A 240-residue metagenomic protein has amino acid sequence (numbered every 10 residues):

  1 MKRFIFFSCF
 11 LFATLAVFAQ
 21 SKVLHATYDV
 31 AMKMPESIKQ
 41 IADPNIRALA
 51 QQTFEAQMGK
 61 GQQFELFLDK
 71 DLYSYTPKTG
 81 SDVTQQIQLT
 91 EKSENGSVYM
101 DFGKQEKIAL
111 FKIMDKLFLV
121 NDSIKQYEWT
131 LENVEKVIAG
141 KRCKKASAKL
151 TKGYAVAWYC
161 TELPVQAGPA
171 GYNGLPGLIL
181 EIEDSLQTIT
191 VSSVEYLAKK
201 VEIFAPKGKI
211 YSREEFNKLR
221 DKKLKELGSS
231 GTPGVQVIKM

Functional and structural regions predicted by a protein language model:
M1-Y28, I238-M240: Bacterial Sec-dependent N-terminal signal peptides
S21-M240: Extended soluble regions of mature proteins
